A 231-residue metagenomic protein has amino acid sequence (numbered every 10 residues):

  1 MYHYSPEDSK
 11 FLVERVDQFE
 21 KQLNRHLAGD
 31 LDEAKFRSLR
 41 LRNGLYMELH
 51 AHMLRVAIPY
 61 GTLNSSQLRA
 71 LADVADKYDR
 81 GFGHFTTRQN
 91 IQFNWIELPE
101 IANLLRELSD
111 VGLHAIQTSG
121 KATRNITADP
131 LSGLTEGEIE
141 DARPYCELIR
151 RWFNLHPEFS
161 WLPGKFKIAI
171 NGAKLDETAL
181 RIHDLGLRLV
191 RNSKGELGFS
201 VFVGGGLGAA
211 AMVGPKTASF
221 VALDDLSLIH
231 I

Functional and structural regions predicted by a protein language model:
M1-N64: N-terminal basic/disordered segments at the start of proteins
S5, D32, T135, N192 (+2 more regions): Serine/threonine-rich low-complexity intrinsically disordered regions
L27-L31, E48-G195: Small-residue-enriched alpha-helical segments and adjacent helix-cap loops that form tight helix-helix packing
R37, K194-L197: Short, flexible loop/turn motifs enriched in small residues
L98, L226-S227: Residues at or immediately preceding the N-termini of alpha-helices
S132-E140, K216-L226: Flexible, glycine/proline-enriched loop segments at strand-loop-helix junctions that form or flank small-ligand binding
G198-T217: A structural signal for small-residue-enriched, beta-sheet-centric alpha/beta enzyme cores and oligomeric scaffold folds
I229-I231: Conserved small/polar residues in nucleotide/adenosyl-binding loops
